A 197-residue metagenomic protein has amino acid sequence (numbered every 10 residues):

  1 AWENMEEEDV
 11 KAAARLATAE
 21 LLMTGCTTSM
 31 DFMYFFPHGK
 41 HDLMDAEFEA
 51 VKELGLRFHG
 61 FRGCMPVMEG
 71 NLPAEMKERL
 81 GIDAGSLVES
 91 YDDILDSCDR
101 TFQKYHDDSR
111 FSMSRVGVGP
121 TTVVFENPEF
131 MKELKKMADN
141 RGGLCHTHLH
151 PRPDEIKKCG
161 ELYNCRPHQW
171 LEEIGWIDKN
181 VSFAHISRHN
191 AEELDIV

Functional and structural regions predicted by a protein language model:
A1-M44: Metal-associated gating/positioning segment near the N- to mid-region
K40-S187, E192-L194: Metal-coordinating catalytic core of metallo-dependent amide/deamination hydrolases
